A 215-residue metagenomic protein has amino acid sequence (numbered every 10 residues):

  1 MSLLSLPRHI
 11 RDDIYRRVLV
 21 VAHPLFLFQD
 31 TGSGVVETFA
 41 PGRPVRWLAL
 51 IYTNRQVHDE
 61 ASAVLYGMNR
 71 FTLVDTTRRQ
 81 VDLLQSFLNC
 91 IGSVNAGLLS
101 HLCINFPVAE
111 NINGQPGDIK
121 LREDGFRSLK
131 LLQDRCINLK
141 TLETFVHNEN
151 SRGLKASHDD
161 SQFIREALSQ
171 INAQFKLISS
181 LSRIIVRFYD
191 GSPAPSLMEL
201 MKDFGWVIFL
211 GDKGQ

Functional and structural regions predicted by a protein language model:
M1-H101, F106-N113, G117-D118: Short, surface-exposed structural microsegments at secondary-structure boundaries
R43, I91-V94, H101, N105-Q215: Eukaryotic C-terminal
